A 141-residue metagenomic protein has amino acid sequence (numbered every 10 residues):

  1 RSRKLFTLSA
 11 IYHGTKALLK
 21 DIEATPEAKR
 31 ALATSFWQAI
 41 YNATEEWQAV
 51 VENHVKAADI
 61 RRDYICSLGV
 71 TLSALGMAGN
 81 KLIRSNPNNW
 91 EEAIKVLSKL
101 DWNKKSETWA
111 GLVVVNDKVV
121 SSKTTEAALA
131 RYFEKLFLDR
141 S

Functional and structural regions predicted by a protein language model:
R1-S141: Accessory terminal alpha-helical modules
